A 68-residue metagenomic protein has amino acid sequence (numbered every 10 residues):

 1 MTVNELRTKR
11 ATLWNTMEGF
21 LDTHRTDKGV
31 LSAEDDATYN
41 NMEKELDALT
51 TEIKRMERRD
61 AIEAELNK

Functional and structural regions predicted by a protein language model:
M1-K68: Intrinsically disordered, low-complexity terminal tails
